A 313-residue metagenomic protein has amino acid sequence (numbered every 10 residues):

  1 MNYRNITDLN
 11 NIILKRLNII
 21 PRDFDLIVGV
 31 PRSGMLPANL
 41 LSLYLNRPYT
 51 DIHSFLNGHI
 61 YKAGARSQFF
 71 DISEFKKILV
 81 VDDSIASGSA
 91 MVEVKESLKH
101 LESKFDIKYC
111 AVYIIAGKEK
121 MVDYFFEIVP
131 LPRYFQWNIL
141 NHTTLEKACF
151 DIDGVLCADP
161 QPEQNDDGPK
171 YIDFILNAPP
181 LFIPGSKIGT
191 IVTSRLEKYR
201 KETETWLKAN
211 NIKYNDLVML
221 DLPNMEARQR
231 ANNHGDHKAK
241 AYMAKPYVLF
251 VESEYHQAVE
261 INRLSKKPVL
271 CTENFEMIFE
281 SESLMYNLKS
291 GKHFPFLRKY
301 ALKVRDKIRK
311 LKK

Functional and structural regions predicted by a protein language model:
M1-C149, C157-L176, T205, A209-I212 (+2 more regions): PRPP-associated nucleotide enzymes
P31-G34, L196, E254-Y255: Helix N-cap/beta->alpha junction signal
H53-H59, D221-N224, E273-F279: Short, acidic/turn-prone active-site loops that include or flank metal/cofactor- and phosphate-binding residues
D82-D83, D151-D153, D236-A239, V251-Y255: Acidic di-acidic motifs
K104, C110-V112, K245-K289: Acidic, Mg2+-coordinating phosphoryl-transfer loop and its flanking beta/alpha structural elements, shared across
F182-E204, V218: Substrate-recognition element of Asp-dependent hydrolases with the DxDx(T/V) motif
R200-Y247: Substrate-recognition "cap/lid" segment bordering the active-site pocket of phosphatases
E280-K313: Membrane-proximal basic amphipathic "stem/tether" segments
